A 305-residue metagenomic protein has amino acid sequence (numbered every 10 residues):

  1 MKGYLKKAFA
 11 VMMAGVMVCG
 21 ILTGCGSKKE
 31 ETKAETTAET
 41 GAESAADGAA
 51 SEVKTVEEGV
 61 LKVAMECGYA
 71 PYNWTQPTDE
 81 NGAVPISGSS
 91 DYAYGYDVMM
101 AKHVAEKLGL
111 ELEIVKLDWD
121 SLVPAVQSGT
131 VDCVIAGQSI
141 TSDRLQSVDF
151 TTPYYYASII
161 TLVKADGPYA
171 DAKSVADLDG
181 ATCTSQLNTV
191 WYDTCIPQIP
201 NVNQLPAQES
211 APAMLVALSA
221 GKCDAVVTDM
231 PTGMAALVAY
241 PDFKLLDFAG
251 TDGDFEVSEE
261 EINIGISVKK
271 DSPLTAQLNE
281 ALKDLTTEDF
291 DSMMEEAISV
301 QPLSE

Functional and structural regions predicted by a protein language model:
L22-E35: Bacterial lipoprotein signal-peptidase II cleavage site
D47-G137: Extracytoplasmic small-molecule ligand-binding "clamshell" domains of the periplasmic binding protein/Venus flytrap
G48-V53, V190-E209, L245-L246, N279-E305: Ligand-binding clefts/hinges and TM-proximal coupling segments of bilobed small-molecule sensing domains
M65-Y69, V115-D120, G129-T141, A157 (+5 more regions): Beta->alpha turn/N-cap motifs
C67-A70, S90-E106, Q138, I160-L215 (+1 more regions): Bilobed "Venus flytrap"/periplasmic-binding protein-like clamshell domains and structurally analogous long
K102, E106, E111-D177, D252-S258: Acidic, polar ligand-binding/catalytic clefts
S121, G137-S147, T194-P197, S219-A220 (+1 more regions): A ligand-binding cleft/hinge motif common to bilobed small-molecule-binding domains
Y156-V163, A239-E280, V300-E305: Periplasmic-binding protein-like
